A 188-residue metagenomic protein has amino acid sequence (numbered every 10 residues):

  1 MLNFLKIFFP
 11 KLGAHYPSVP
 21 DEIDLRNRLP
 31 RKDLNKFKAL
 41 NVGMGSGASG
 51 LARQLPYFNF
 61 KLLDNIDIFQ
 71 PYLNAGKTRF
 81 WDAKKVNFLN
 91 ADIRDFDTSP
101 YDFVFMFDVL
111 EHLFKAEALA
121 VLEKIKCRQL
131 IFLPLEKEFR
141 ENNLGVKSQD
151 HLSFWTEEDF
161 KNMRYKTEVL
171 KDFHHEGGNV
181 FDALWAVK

Functional and structural regions predicted by a protein language model:
M1-P100, L119-E123, K147-N162, V169-A186: Conserved N-terminal segment of class I S-adenosyl-L-methionine
F105: A conserved beta-strand element that flanks and buttresses the S-adenosyl-L-methionine
V109-H112, L135: Hydrophobic adenine-recognition pocket in adenosine-nucleotide-binding enzymes
E111, E123-K124: Solvent-exposed polar/charged
L113, M163: Residues that scaffold the ATP/ADP-binding catalytic core of kinase and kinase-like folds
F114-A118: Short N-terminal helix/helix-N-cap motif within the alpha/beta-hydrolase-1
C127-F139: Conserved beta-strand signature within the Rossmann-like core of class I S-adenosyl-L-methionine
F139-G145: A short acidic, helix-capping loop that chelates divalent metal ions and anchors anionic groups
